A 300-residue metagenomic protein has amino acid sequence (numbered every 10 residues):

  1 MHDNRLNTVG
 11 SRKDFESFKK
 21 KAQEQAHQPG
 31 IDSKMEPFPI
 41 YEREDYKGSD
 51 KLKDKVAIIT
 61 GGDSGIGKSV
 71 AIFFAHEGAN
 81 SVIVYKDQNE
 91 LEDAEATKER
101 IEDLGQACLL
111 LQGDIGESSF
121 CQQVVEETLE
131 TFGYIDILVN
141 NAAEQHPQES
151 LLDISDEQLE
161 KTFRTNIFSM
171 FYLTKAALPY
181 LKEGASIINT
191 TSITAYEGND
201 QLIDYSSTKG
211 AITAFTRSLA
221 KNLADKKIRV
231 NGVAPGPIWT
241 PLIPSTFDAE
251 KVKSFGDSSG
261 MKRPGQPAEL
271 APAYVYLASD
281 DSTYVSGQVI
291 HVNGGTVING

Functional and structural regions predicted by a protein language model:
D3-V9, M35, R43-E44, Q148 (+2 more regions): Short C-terminal tail/terminal secondary-structure segment of NAD(P)H-dependent dehydrogenase/reductase domains
D14, K19-K20, Q122, A143-E160 (+2 more regions): Conserved mid-core segment of classical short-chain dehydrogenase/reductases
L91, L111-V125, D156, A268-E269: The beta1-alpha1 cofactor-binding region of Rossmann-like NAD(H)/NADP(H)-dependent oxidoreductases
D136, L152-F171, I188, I212 (+1 more regions): Catalytic Tyr-X3-Lys loop
T174, T208, T216: Active-site helix of classical SDR
P179, K221-D225, T283: Alpha-helical segment proximal to the catalytic Tyr-Lys
S192: Residue(s) in the substrate-gating loop at a strand-loop-helix junction that position the organic substrate next
S259-L270: A conserved structural motif in NAD(P)-dependent oxidoreductases
